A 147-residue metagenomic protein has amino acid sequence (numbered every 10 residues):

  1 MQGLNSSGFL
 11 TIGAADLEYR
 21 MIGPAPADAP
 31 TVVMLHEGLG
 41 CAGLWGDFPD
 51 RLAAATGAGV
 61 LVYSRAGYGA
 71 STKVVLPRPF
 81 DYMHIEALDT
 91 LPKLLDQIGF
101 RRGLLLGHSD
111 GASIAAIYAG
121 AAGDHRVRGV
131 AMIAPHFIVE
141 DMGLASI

Functional and structural regions predicted by a protein language model:
M1-D16: N-terminal cap/lid segment of alpha/beta-hydrolase-fold proteins
A14, D28, G57, D96-R102 (+1 more regions): Active-site acidic short loop of glycosyltransferases
A15-K73: Conserved HGGG/HGGXW glycine-rich cap/lid loop of the alpha/beta-hydrolase fold
G38, G67, S109-D110, H136-F137: Short, flexible active-site-adjacent loop segments at beta-strand->alpha-helix junctions, enriched in small/polar
G46, P92, A116-G120: Short, hydrophobic alpha-helix immediately C-terminal to the catalytic nucleophile
T56, V62-L106: Active-site loop/oxyanion-hole signature of alpha/beta-hydrolase fold enzymes
L106-G107, G111-A115: Gly/Ala-rich beta-loop-alpha elbow adjacent to hydrolase catalytic centers
A116-I147: Flexible "cap/lid" loop of the alpha/beta hydrolase fold
